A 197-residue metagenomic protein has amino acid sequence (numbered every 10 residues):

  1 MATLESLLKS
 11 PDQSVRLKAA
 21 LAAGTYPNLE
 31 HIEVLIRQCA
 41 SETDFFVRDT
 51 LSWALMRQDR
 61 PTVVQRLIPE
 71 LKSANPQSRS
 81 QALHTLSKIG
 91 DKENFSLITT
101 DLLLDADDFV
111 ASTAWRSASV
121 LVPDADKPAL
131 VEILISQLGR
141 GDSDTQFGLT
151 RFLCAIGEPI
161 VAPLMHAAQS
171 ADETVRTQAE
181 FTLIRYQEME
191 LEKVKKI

Functional and structural regions predicted by a protein language model:
M1, L29-I32, V64, N94-S96 (+2 more regions): Core helices of alpha-solenoid repeat scaffolds
T3-L7, V34-E42, R66-A74, L97-A106 (+2 more regions): Alpha-solenoid HEAT/Armadillo-like helical repeat scaffolds in large eukaryotic proteins
S6, Q13-N28, R37, F46-P61 (+7 more regions): Structural detector for internal amphipathic alpha-helices that build alpha-solenoid repeat scaffolds
L134, K196-I197: Alpha-helical repeat scaffolds
G139, V194-K196: Extended, charged low-complexity alpha-helical coiled-coils and adjacent intrinsically disordered tails
